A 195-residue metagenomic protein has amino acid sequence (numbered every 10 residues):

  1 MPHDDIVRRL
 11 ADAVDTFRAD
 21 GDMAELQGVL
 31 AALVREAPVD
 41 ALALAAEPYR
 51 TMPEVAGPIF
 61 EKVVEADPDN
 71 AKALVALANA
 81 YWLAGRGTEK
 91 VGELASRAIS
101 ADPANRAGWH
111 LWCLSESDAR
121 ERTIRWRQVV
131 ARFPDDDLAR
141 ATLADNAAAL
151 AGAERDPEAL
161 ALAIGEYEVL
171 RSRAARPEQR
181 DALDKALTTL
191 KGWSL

Functional and structural regions predicted by a protein language model:
M1-W82: N-terminal alpha-helical interaction modules that lie
R9, I164-L195: Terminal, low-structured helical/coil segments at or just beyond the last alpha-helical repeat
A13, A43-A45, L77, W112 (+3 more regions): Structural register within alpha-helical repeat arrays
R18-L26, P48-K62, L83-R97, S117-Q128 (+1 more regions): Structural signature of tandem alpha-helical TPR/SEL1-like repeats, specifically the intra-repeat loop/turn
V34-P38, P68, P103, P134 (+1 more regions): Short coil turns that delineate tetratricopeptide repeat
V39-A41, A73, G108, A139 (+1 more regions): TPR alpha-solenoid repeat register
L74-Y81, L94, W109-S115, R140-A147: TPR/Sel1-like alpha-solenoid repeat signature
I99-A101, R127-D137, A144, A148 (+1 more regions): TPR/TPR-like (Sel1-like) alpha-helical repeat modules
